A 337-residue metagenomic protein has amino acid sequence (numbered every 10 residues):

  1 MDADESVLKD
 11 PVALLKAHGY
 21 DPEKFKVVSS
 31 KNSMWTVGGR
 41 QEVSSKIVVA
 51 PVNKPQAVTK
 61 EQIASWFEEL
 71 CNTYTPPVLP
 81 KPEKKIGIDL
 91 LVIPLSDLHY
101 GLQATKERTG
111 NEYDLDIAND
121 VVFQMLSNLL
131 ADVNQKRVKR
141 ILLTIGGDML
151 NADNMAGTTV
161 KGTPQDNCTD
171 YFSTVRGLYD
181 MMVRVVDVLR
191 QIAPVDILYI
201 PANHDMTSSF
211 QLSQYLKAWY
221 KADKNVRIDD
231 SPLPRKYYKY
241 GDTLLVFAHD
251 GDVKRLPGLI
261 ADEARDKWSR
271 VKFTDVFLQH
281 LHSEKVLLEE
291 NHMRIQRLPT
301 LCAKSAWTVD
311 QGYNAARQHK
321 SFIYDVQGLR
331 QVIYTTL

Functional and structural regions predicted by a protein language model:
M1-D116, A131-V138: Acidic, histidine-bearing metal-coordination/catalytic regions of metal-dependent phosphoesterases
G19, Y215-N225, D230-P234, Y240-L337: Conserved beta-sheet core of the metallophosphoesterase superfamily
P22-S30, V195, I228, V332: Generic structural motif
N32-Q41, M181-Y199, V246, T274-L281: N-terminal short leaders/motifs
L79-L95, N111-V226: Core catalytic region of metal-dependent phosphoesterases/phosphodiesterases, especially metallo-beta-lactamase-like
S96-L98, G147-L150, A202-H204, D250-D252 (+2 more regions): Active-site metal-binding loops of divalent metal-dependent hydrolases
